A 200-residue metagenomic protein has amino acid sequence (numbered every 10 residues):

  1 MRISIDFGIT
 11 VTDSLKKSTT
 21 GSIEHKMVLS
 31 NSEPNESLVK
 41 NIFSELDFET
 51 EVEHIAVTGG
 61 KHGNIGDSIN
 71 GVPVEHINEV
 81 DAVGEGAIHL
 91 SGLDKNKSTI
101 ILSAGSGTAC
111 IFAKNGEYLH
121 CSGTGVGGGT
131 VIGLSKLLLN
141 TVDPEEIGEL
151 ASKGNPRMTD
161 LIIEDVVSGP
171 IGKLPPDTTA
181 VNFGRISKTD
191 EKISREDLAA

Functional and structural regions predicted by a protein language model:
R2-D6, H54-A56, S98-S103, G123: Short glycine-aspartate micro-motif
R2-S37, N41, Y118: Short glycine-rich, Thr/Ser-proximal phosphate-binding strand/loop in the N-terminal lobe of ATP-dependent enzymes
D6-V11, G60, L102-G107, G125-G128: A short acidic Gly-Thr/Ser loop motif
K17, I111-K114, L137: Short beta-strand-to-turn element immediately C-terminal to the catalytic PLP-Schiff-base lysine in fold type I
E49-K61: Short glycine-rich phosphate-binding loop at a beta-alpha junction
P73-V74, E117-T124, G133-L137, D197-A200: Flexible, glycine/proline-enriched loop segments at strand-loop-helix junctions that form or flank small-ligand binding
E75-L102, S106-L119: Conserved phosphate-binding catalytic cores of ATP/NTP-utilizing and phosphoryl-transfer enzymes
L137-A200: Active-site rim beta-loop-alpha module in soluble metabolic enzymes
